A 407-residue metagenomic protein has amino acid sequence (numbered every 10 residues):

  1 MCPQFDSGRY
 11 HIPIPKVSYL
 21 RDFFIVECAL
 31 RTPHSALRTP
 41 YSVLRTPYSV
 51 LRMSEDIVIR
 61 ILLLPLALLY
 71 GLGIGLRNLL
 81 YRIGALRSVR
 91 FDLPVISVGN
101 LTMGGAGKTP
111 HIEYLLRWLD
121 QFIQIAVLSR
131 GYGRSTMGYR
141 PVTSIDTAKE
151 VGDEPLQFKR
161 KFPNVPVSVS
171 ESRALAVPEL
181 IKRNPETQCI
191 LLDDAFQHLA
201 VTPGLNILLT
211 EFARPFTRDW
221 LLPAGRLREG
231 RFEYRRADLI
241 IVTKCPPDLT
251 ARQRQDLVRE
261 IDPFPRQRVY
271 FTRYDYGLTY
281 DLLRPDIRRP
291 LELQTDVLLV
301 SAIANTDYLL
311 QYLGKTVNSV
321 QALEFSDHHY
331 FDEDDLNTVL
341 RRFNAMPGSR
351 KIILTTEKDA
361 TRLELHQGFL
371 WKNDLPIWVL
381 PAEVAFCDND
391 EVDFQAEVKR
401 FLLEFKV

Functional and structural regions predicted by a protein language model:
P3, G8, I14-D22, C28: N-terminal amphipathic/hydrophobic targeting modules at extreme N-termini, encompassing cleavable Sec/SRP-type signal
A29-A36, P40-V43, P47-V50: Short polybasic linear motifs
M53-P94, F394, F401, F405: A transmembrane-helix-recognition feature enriched in membrane-embedded lipid enzymes and envelope glyco-/phospholipid
D56, P215-S349: C-terminal accessory "lid"/substrate-recognition subdomains
L69, T109, F158, D193 (+3 more regions): Residue-level signal for inorganic ion chemistry
N78-S144, P247-D248: Walker A (P-loop) phosphate-binding motif
G131-P265: Phosphate/Mg2+-binding loops and adjacent switch elements in nucleotide/diphosphate-handling enzyme cores
S326-Y330, K372-L403: Short, flexible loop segments at boundaries between secondary-structure elements
